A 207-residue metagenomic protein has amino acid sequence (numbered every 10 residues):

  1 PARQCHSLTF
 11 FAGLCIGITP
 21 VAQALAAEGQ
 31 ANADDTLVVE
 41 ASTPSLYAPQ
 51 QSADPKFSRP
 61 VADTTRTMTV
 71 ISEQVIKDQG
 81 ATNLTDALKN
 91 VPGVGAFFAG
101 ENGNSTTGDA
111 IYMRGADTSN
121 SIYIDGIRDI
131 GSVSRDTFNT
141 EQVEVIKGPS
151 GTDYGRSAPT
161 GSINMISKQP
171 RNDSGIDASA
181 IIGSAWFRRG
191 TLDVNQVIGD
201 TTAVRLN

Functional and structural regions predicted by a protein language model:
P1-N32: Cleavable N-terminal targeting peptides that direct proteins into the secretory/outer-membrane pathway or into
Q4, Q30-A33, Y123, D193 (+1 more regions): Intrinsically disordered, low-complexity peptide-like regions
L8, I18, D35, G151 (+1 more regions): Intrinsically disordered/low-complexity terminal segments and short unstructured peptides
A12-I16, E28, V94, A99-N102 (+1 more regions): Feature targets compositionally biased, intrinsically disordered low-complexity regions with long contiguous runs
D34-D173: Acidic, small-polar-rich N-terminal luminal/periplasmic segments of exported/outer-membrane proteins
N139-E141, T152-N207: Outer-membrane beta-barrel translocator/receptor signature
